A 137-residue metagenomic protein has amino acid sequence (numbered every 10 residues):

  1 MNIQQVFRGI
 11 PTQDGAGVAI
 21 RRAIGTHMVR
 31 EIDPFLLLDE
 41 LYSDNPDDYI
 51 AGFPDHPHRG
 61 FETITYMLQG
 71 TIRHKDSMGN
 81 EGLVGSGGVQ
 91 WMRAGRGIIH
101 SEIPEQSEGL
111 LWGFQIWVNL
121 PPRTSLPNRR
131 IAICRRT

Functional and structural regions predicted by a protein language model:
Q13-L68: A short glycine-rich, His/Asp/Glu-containing loop-to-beta-strand
L38, M67, M92-R93, Q115-N119: Short beta-strand segments
A51-F53, M78-N80, S101-Q106: Catalytic micro-motifs at enzyme active sites that drive phosphoryl/nucleotidyl and oxygen chemistry
H56-H58, H74, H100-S101: Histidine-centered active-site/metal-ligand motif
L68-K75: Short, structured beta-strand/loop micro-motifs enriched in basic residues and often containing a Trp
K75-R93: Short acidic-glycine-tyrosine-enriched beta hairpin
G95-T124: Ligand-binding loop in jelly-roll beta-barrel domains
S125-T137: Surface-exposed beta-loop interaction hotspot
